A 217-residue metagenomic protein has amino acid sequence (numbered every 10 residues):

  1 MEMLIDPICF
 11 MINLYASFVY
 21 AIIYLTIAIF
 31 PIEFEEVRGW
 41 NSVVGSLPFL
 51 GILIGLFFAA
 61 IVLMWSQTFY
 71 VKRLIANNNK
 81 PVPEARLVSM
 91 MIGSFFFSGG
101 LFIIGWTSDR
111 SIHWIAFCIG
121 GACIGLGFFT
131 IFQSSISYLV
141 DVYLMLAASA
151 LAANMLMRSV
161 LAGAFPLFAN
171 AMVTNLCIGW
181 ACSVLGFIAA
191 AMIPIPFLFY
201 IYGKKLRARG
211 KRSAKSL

Functional and structural regions predicted by a protein language model:
M1-A28, L74-F97, W106: Flexible cytoplasmic loops linking transmembrane helices in multi-pass membrane transporters
E2-A60, I131-F132, I136-S137: Extracytoplasmic gate region of multi-pass secondary transporters
S17, L50, I54, A122 (+3 more regions): Transmembrane alpha-helical cores of Major Facilitator Superfamily
L25, G45-A76, G93-G100: Transmembrane alpha-helices of Major Facilitator/SLC transporters
F34-E35, S66-Q67, S108, V140 (+1 more regions): Interfacial helix-cap and linker-helix signal at transmembrane-aqueous boundaries of multi-pass secondary transporters
I54, M64-P83, S149, T174-L217: Intracellular terminal tails of multi-pass secondary transporters
N77-S134: C-terminal transmembrane helical hairpin of 12-TM major facilitator-type secondary transporters
G125-I178: A late C-terminal transmembrane helix in Major Facilitator Superfamily
